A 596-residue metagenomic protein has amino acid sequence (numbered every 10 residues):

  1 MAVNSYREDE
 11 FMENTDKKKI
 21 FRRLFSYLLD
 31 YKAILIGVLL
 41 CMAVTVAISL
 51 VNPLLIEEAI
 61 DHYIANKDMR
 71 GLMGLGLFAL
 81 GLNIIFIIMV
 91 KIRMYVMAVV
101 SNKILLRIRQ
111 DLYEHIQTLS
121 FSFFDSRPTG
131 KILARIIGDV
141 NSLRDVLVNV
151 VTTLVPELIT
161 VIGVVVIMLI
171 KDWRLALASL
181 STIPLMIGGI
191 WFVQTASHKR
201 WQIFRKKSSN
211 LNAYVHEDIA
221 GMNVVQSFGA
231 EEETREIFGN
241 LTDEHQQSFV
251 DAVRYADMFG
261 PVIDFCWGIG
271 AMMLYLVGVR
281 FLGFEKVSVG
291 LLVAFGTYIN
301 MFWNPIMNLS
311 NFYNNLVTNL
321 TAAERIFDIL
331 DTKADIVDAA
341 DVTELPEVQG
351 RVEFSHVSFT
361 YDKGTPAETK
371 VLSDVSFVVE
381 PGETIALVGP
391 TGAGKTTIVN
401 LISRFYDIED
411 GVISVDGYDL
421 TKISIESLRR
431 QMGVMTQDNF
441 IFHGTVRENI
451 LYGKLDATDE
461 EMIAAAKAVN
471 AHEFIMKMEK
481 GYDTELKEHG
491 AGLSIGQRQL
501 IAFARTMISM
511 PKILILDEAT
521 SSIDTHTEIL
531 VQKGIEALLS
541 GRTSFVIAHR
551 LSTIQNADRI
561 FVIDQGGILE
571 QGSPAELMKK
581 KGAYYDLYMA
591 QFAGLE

Functional and structural regions predicted by a protein language model:
M1-S49, I64-L77, R93-M97, S101 (+9 more regions): Membrane-integrated ABC transporters
I20, L28, M97-S101, H115-I162 (+1 more regions): Juxtamembrane loop-to-helix connectors within ABC transporter transmembrane domains
L35-M89, V96, L169-R174, M272 (+1 more regions): Transmembrane helix-loop-helix hairpins at lipid-water interfaces of multipass membrane proteins, especially the type-1
P53, E57, V151-Q194, V250-V293: A hydrophobic transmembrane-helix motif
F121-S122, G138-L147, V151, I159 (+6 more regions): An intracellular "coupling" helix at the cytosolic face of ABC transporter transmembrane type-1 domains
A230, R254, M301-I329: Cytosolic ends of transmembrane helices, especially the final helix of ABC transmembrane type-1 domains
D338, L345-E596: ABC-type nucleotide-binding domain
